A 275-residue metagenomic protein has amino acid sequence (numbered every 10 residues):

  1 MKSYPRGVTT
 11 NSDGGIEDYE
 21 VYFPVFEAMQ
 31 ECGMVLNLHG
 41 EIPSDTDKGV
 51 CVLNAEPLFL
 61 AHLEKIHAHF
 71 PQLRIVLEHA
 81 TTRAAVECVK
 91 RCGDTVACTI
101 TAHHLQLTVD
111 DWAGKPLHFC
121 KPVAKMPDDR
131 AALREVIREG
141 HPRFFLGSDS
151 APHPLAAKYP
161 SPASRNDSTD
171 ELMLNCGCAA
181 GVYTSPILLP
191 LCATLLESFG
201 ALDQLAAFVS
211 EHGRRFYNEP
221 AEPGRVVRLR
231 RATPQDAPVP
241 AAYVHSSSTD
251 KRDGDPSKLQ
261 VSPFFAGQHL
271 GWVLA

Functional and structural regions predicted by a protein language model:
K2-S3, T10-L146: Histidine/acidic residue-rich metal-binding segments in metalloenzymes
R6, I75, L202-A206: Alpha-helix N-cap/helix-initiation sites
L53, A179-P186: Short, conserved loop/turn and helix-capping segments at secondary-structure boundaries that abut family-defining
E78-H79, P122-M126, C178-V182, F199 (+1 more regions): Hydrophobic alpha-helical scaffolding
A85, L105-D110, A151-Y159, F216: Flexible glycine/acidic-rich beta-alpha junction loops that bind and position SAM and/or redox cofactors in anaerobic
A97-T101, G140-A163, S168-G181: Short acidic/histidine-rich active-site segments
D129, T184-L191: Catalytic-loop motifs flanking and including active-site residues across diverse enzymes
L189-A275: Mid-to-C-terminal alpha-helical segments outside catalytic/metal-binding sites
